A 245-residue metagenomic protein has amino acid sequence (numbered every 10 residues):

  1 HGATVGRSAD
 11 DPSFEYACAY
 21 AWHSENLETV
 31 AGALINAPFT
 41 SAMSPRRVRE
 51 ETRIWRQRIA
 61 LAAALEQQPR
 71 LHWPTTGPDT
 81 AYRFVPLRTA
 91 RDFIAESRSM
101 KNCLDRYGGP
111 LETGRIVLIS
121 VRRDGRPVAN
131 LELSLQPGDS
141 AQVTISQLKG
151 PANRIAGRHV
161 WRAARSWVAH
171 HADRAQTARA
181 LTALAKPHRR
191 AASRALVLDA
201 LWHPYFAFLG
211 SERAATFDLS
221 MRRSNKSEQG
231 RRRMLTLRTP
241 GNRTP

Functional and structural regions predicted by a protein language model:
H1-P245: Catalytic-core elements of nucleic-acid end-processing and repair enzymes
